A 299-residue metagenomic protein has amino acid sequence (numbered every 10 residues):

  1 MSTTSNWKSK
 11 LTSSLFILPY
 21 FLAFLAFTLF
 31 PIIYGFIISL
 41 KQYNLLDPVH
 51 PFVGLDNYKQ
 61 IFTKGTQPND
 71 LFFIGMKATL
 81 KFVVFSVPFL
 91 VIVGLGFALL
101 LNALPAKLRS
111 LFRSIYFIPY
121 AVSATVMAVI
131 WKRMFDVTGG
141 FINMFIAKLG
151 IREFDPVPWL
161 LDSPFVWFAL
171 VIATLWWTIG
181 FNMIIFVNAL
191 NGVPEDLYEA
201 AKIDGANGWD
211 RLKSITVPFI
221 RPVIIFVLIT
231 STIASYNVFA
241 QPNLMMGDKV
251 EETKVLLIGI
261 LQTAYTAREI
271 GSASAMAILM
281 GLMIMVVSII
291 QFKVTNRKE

Functional and structural regions predicted by a protein language model:
T4-E299: A structural signal for multi-pass alpha-helical bundles of membrane permease subunits that mediate small-molecule
